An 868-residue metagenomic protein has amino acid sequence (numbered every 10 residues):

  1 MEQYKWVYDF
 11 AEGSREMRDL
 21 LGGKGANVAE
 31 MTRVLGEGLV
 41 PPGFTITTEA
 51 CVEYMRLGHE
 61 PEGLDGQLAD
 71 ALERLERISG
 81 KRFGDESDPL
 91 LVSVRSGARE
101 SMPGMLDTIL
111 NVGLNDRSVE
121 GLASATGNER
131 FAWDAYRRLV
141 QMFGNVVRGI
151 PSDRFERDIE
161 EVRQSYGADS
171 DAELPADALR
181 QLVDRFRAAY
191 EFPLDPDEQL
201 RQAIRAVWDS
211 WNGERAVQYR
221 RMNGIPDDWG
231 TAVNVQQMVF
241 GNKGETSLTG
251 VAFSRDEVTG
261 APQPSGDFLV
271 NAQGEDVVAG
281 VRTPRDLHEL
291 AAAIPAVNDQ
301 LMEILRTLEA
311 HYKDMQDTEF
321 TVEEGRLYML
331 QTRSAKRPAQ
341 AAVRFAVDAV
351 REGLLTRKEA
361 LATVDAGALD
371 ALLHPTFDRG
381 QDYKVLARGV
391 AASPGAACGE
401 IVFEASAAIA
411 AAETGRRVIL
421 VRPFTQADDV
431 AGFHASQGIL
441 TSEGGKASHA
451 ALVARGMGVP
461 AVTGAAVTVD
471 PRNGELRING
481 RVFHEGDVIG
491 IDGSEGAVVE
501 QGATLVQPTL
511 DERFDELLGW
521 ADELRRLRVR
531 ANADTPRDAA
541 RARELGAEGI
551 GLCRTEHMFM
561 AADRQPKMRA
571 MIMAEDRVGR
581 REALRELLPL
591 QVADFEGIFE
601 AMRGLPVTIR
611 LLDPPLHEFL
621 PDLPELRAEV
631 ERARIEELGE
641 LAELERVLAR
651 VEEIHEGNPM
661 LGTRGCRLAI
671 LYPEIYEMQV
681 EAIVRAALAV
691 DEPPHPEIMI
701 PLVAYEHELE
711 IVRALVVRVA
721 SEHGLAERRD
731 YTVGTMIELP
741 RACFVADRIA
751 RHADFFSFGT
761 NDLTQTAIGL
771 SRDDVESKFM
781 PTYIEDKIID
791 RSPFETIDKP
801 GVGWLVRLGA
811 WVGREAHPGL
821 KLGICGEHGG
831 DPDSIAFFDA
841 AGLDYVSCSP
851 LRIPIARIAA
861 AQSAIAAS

Functional and structural regions predicted by a protein language model:
M1-K384, A410, R416-I419, Q426-A431 (+11 more regions): Nucleotide/phosphate-binding sheet-loop regions of phosphoryl- and nucleotidyl-transfer enzymes
P42, S442-G444, T463-A466, C553 (+2 more regions): Short beta->alpha connector loops at strand-helix junctions that form conserved, small/polar/Pro-enriched
R95-S96, L510-R513, W520-S868: Conserved alpha/beta-domain cores
R326-Y328, Q426-H434, G438-L440, K446-L452 (+6 more regions): Glycine-rich phosphate/ribose-binding loops and adjacent secondary-structure elements that form binding surfaces
R357, V364-A368, R379, G502-R528 (+1 more regions): Intein/HINT protein-splicing elements and their conserved insertion hotspots or analogous self-processing inserts
A371-V402, E516-A531, D538-R541: Flexible inter-domain linker/hinge segments
R388-D428, I478-E516: Extended, non-globular alpha-helical segments
V421-R422, T441-S442, L671, I824-C825: Thr-Gly-centered strand-to-loop micro-motif
